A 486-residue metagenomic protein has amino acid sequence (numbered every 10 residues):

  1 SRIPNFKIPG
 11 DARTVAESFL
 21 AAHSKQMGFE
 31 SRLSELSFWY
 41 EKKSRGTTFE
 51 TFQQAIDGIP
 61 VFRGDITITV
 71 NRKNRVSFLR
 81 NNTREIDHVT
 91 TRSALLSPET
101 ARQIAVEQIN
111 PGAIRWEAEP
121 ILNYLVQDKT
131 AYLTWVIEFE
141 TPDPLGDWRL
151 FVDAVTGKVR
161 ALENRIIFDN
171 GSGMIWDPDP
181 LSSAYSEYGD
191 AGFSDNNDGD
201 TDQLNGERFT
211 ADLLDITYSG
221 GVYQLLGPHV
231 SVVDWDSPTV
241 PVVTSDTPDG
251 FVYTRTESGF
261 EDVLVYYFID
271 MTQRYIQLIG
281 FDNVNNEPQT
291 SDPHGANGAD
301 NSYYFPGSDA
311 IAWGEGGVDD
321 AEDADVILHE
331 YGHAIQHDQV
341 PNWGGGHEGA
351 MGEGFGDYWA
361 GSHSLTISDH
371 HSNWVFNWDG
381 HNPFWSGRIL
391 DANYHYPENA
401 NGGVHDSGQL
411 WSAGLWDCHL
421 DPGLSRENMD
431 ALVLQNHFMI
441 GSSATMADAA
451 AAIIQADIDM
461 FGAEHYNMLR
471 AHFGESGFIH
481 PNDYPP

Functional and structural regions predicted by a protein language model:
S1-I327, A334-F355, W359-P486: Zymogen propeptides/activation segments of proteases
